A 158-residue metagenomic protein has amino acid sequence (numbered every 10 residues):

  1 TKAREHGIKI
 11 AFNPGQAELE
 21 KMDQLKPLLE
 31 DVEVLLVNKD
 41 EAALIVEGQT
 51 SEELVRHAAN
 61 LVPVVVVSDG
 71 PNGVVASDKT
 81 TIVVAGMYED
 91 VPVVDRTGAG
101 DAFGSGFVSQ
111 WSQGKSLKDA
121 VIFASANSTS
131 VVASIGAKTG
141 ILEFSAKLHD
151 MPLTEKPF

Functional and structural regions predicted by a protein language model:
T1-V55, N72-V74: Conserved beta-alpha-beta core of the PfkB/ribokinase-like small-molecule kinase fold
K2-E5, L19, S51-F158: Conserved phosphate-binding/catalytic region of the ribokinase-like
